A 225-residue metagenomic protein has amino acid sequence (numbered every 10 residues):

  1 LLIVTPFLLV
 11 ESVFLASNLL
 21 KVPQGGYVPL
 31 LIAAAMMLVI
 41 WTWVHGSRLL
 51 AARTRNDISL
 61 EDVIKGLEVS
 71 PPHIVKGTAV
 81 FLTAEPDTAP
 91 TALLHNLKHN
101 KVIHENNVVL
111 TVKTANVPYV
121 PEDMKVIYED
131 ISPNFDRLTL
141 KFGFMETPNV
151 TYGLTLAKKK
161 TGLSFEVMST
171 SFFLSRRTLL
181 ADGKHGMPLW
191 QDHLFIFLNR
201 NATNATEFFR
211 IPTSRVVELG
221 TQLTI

Functional and structural regions predicted by a protein language model:
L1-I225: The structured alpha-helical core of multi-pass membrane proteins
